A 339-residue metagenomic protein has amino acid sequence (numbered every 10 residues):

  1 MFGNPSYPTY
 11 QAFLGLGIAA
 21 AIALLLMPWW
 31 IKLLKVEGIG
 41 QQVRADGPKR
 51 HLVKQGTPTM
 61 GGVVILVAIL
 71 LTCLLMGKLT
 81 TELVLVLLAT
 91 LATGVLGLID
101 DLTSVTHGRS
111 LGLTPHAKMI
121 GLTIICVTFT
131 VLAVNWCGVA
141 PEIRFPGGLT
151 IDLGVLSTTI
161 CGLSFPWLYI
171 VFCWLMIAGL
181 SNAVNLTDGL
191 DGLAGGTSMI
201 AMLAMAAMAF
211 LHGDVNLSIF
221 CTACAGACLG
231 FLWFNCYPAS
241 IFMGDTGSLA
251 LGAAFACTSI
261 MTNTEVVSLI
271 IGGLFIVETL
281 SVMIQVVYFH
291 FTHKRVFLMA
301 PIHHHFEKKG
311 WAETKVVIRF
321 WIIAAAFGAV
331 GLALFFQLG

Functional and structural regions predicted by a protein language model:
M1-K35, I65-L98, L102, F129 (+3 more regions): Alpha-helical transmembrane segments
W30-L52: Juxtamembrane linker/hinge segments adjacent to transmembrane helices in membrane proteins
R44-T57, G108-L122, H303, K308: Juxtamembrane helix-capping/reentrant segments at transmembrane boundaries
Q55, G148-W167: Short aromatic-rich membrane-water interface segments that cap or initiate transmembrane helices in multi-pass membrane
L102-G108: Membrane-helix interface linkers and caps
A117-V134: Carboxylate/His-rich catalytic cores and anion/metal-binding grooves
